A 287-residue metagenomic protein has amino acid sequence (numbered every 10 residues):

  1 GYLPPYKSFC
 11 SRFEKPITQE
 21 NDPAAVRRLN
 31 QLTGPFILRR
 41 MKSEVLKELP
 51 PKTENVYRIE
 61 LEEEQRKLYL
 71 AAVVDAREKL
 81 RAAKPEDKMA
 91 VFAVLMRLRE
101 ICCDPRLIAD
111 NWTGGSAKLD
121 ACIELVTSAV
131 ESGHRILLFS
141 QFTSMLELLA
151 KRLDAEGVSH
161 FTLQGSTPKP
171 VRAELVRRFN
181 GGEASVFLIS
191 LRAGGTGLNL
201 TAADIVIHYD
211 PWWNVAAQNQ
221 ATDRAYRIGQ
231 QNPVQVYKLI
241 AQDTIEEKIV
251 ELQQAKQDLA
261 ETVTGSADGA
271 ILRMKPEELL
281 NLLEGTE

Functional and structural regions predicted by a protein language model:
G1-E44: Conserved P-loop NTPase motor "coupling/switch" region that bridges the ATPase
G1-F9, L46-V74, V171-L175, F179 (+2 more regions): SF2 helicase/translocase ATPase core recognition
L3, P16-P23, R77-P85, A109 (+1 more regions): Short, polar/flexible loop-turn hinges at active-site or ligand-entry regions and domain interfaces
Y6-S11, R81-M89: A short, aromatic/hydrophobic, helix- or strand-capping loop or linear motif that either lines the entrance/gate
R12, R28, L32, F36 (+7 more regions): Generic recognition of well-ordered alpha-helical segments
N21-L29, I37, A90, G114-A121 (+2 more regions): Soluble or luminal CAZymes and related metallo-dependent hydrolases
V45-L70, A83-L198, G269, K275-E287: Conserved Helicase C-terminal RecA-like lobe
